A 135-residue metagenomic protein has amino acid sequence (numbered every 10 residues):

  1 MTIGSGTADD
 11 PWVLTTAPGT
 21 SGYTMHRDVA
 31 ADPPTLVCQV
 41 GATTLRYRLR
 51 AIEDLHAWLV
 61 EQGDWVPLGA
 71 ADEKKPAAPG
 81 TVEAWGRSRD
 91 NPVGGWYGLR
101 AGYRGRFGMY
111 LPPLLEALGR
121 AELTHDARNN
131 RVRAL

Functional and structural regions predicted by a protein language model:
T2-A77: Long, low-complexity, charged/polar intrinsically disordered regions in eukaryotic proteins
D32-T35, G95-W96, R133-L135: Charged, low-complexity intrinsically disordered segments and flexible loops
D72-K75, P79, R131, L135: Solvent-exposed, non-transmembrane amphipathic alpha-helical segments
P79-R106: Short helix-coil junctions and helix-kink-helix linkers
G108, R128, A134: Nucleic acid-binding interface residues in structured DNA/RNA-binding domains, emphasizing the DNA-engaging scaffolds
M109-P113: Short, hydrophobic-biased segments on the C-terminal half of alpha helices that form "recognition helices"
E116-N130: A short, conserved structural fragment
